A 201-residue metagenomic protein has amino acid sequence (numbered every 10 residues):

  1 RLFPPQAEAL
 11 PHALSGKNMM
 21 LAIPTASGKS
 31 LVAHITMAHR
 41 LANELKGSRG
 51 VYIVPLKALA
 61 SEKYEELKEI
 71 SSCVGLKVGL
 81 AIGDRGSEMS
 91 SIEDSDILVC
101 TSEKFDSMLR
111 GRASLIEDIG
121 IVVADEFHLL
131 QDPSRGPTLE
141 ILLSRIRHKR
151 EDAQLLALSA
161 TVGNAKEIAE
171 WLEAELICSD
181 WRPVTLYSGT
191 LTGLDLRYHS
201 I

Functional and structural regions predicted by a protein language model:
L2-T192: Conserved P-loop/Walker A NTP-binding site and adjacent catalytic elements of P-loop NTPases
L191-I201: Alpha-helical transmembrane helix bundles of large polytopic membrane transport and channel proteins
